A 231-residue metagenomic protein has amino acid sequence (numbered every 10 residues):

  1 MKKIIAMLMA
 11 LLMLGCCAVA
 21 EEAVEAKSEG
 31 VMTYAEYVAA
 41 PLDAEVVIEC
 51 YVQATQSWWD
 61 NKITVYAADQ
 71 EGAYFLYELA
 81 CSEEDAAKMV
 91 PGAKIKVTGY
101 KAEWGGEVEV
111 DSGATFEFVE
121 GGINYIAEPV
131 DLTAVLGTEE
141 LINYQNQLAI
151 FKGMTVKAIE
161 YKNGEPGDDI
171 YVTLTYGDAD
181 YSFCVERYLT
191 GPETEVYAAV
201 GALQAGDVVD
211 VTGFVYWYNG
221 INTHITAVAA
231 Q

Functional and structural regions predicted by a protein language model:
M1-K2, C16, E21, S182: Low-complexity, intrinsically disordered short peptide segments enriched in small/polar/basic residues
M1-M9: Positively charged n-region of N-terminal signal peptides that target proteins for export
E22-Q231: OB-fold single-stranded nucleic acid-binding module
